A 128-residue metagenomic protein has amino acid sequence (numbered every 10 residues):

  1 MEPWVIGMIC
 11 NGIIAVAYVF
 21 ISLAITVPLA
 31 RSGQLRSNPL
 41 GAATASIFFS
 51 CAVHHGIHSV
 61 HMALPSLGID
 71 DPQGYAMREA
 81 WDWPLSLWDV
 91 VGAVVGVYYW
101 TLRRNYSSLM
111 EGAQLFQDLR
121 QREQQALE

Functional and structural regions predicted by a protein language model:
E2-L23, A30-E128: N-terminal membrane insertion elements
